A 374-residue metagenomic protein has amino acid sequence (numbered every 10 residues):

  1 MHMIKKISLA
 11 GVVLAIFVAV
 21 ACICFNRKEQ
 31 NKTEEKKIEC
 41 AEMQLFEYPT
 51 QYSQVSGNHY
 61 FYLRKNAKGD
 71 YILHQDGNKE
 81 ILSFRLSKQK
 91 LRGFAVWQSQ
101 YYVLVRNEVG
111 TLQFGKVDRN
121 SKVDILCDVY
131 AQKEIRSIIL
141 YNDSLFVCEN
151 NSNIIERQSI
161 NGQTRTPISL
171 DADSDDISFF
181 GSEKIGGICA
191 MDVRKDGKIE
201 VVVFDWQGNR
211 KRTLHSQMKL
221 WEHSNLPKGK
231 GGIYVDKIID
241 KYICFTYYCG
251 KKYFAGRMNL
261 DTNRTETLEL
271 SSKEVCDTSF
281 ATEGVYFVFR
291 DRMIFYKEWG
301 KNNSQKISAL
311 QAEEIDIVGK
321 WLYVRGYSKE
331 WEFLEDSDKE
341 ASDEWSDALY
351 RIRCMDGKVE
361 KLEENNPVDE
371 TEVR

Functional and structural regions predicted by a protein language model:
I7-Y102, N107-V109, F114, V123 (+3 more regions): N-terminal "mature head" segments of proteins
E39-F46, K79-R85, K122-V129, T164-L170 (+4 more regions): A short beta-strand motif characteristic of beta-propeller blades
E47-S56, K88-Q98, Q132-N142, D173-K184 (+4 more regions): Repeated scaffold domains used in trafficking and secretory/extracellular systems, primarily beta-propellers
Q51-K65, A95-R106, I139, D143-E149 (+5 more regions): Short beta-strand elements that form the blades of beta-propeller/WD-repeat-like and other beta-sheet-rich scaffold
K68-H74, V109-G115, S152-R157, D196-V202 (+3 more regions): Structural motif
Q75-N78, V117-S121, S159-Q163, D205-N209 (+3 more regions): Short loop/turn segments that connect beta-strands within beta-propeller blades
D171-R257, D261, T267-F280, G284: Acidic, serine/threonine- and glycine-rich low-complexity intrinsically disordered segments that serve as flexible
V318-R374: Blade-level signature of beta-propeller repeat domains, shared across WD40, Kelch, NHL, RCC1 and BNR/Asp-box propellers
